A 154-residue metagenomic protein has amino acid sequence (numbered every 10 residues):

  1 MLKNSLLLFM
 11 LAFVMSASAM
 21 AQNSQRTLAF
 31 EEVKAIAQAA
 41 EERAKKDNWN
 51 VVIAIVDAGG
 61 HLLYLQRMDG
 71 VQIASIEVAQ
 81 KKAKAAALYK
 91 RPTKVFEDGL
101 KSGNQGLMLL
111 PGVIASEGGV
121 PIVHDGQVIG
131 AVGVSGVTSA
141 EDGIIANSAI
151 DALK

Functional and structural regions predicted by a protein language model:
M1-L2: N-terminal secretory signal peptides that target proteins for export/translocation
S5-A17: Bacterial N-terminal signal peptides
M20-K154: Flexible, solvent-exposed loop/hinge segments and secondary-structure transition points
